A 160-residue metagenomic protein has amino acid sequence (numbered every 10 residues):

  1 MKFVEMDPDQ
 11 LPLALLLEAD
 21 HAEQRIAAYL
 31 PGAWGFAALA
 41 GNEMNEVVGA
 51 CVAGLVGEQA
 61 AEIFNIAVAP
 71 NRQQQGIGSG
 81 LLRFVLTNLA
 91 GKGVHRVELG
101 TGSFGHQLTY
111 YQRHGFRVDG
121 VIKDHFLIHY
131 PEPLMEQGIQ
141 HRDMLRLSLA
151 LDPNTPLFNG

Functional and structural regions predicted by a protein language model:
M1-D7, L145, L151-G160: Conserved N-terminal entry element of GNAT/NAT acetyltransferase domains
M1-P70: Acetyl-CoA-dependent GNAT
A33-G35, H141-R146: Short hydrophobic/aromatic beta-strand or adjacent loop that forms the aromatic wall/cage of a ligand/substrate-binding
I63, V85-L89, Q107: Short hydrophobic clusters on alpha-helical segments that form packing/core surfaces in small helical domains
A69, Q73, G100-G102: Residue-level recognition of the GNAT/N-acetyltransferase active site
Q74-T87, R113: Conserved acetyl-CoA-binding loop-helix of GNAT-fold acetyltransferases
L89-G102: Conserved GNAT acetyl-CoA-binding A-motif
E98-G100, Q112, R117-Q140: Conserved catalytic-core motifs of GNAT/GCN5-like acyltransferases
